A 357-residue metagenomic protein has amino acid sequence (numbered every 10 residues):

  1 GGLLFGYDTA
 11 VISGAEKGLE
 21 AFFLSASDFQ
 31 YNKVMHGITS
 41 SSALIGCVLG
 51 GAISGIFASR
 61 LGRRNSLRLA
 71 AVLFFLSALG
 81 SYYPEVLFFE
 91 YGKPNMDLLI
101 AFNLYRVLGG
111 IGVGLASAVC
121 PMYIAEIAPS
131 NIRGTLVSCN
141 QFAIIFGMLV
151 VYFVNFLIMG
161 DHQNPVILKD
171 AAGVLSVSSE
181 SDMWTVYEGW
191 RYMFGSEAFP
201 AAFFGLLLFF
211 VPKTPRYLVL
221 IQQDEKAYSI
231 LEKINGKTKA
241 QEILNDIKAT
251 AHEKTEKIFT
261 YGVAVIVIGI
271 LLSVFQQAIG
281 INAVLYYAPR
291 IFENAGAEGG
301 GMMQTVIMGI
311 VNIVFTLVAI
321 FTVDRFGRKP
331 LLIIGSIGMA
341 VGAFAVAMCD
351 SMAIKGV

Functional and structural regions predicted by a protein language model:
G1-I234, A249-V357: Alpha-helical transmembrane bundle of multi-pass membrane proteins
A240-A249: Short, well-structured alpha-helical segments
